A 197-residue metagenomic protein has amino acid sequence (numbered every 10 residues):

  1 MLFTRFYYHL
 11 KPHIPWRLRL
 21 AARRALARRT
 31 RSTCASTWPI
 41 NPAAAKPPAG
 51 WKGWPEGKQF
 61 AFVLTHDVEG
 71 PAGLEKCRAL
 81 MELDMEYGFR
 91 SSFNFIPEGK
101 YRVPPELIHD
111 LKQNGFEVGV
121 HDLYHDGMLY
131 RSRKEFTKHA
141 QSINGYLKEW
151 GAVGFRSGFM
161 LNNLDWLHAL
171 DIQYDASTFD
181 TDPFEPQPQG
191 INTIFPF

Functional and structural regions predicted by a protein language model:
L2-F197: Catalytic alpha-helical scaffold of carbohydrate-active enzymes acting on polysaccharides/glycoconjugates
